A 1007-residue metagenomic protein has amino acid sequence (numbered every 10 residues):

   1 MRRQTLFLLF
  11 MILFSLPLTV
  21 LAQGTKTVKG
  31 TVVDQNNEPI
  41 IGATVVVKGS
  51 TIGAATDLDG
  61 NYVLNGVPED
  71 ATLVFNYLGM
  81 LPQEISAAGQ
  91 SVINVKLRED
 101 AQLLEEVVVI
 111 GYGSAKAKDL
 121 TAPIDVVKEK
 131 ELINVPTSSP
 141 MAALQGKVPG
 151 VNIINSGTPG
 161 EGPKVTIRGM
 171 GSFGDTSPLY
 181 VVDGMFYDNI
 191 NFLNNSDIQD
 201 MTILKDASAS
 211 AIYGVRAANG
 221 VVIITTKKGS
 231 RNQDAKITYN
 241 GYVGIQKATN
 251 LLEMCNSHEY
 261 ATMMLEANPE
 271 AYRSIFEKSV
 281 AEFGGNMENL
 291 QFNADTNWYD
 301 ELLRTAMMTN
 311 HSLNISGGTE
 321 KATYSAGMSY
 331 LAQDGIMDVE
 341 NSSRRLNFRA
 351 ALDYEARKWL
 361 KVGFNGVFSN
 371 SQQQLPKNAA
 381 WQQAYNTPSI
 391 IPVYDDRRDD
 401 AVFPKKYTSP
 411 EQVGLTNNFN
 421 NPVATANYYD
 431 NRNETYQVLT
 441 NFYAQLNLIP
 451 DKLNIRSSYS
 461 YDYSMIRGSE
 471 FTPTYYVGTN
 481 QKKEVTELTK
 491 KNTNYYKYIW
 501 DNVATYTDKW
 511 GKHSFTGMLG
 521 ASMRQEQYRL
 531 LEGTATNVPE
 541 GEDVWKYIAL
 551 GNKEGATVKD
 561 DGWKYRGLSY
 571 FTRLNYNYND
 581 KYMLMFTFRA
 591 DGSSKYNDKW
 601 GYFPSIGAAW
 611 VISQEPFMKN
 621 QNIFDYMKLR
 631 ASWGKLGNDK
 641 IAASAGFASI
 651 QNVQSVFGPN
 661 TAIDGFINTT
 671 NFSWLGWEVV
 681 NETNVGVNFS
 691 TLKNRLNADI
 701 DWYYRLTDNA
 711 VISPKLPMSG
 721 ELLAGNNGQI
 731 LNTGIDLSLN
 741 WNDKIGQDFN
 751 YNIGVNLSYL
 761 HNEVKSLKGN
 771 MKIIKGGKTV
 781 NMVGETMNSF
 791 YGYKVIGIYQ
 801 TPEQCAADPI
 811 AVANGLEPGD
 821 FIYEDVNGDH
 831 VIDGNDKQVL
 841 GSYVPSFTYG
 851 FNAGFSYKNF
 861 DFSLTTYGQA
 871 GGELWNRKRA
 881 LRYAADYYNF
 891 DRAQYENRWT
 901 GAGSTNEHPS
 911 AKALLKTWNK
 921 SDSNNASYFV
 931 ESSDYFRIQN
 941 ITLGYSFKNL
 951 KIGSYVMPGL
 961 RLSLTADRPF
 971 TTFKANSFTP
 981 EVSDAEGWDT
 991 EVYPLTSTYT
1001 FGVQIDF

Functional and structural regions predicted by a protein language model:
M1-R349, Y354-A356, K361-G363, L439 (+5 more regions): Short, small/polar-rich motifs associated with maturation and membrane association, primarily at protein termini
A117-D119, I212-G214, N232-Q233, A248-N250 (+5 more regions): Switch/connector loops and helix/strand junctions flanking conserved nucleotide-binding motifs in nucleotide-processing
L132, S177, D183, V280 (+11 more regions): Extracellular/periplasmic, surface-exposed regions of secreted and cell-surface proteins
M141-Q145, A724-L731, I773-F790, V839-G854 (+2 more regions): C-terminal extracellular loops and terminal segments of Gram-negative outer membrane beta-barrel proteins
T238-Q291, E532, G725, N742-Y843 (+1 more regions): Conserved small-residue
R273-A294, T309-N310, Q382-V423: Acidic, glycine-rich flexible loop segments
Y843-W875: Glycine-rich, aromatic-lined ligand/substrate-binding cores of catalytic and carbohydrate-binding domains
F862-F936: C-terminal beta-barrel architecture of Gram-negative outer-membrane proteins
